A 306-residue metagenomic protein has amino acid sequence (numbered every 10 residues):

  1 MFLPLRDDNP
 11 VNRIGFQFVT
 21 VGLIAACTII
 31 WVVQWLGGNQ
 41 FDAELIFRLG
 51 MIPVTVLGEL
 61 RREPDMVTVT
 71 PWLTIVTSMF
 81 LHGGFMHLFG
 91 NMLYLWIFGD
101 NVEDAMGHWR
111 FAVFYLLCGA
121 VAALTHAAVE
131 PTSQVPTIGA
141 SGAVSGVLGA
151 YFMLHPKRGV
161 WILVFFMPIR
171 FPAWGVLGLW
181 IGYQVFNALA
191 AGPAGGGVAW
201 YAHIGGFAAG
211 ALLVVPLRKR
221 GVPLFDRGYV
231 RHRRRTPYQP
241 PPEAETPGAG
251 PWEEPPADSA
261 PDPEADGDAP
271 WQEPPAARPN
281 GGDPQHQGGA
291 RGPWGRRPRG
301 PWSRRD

Functional and structural regions predicted by a protein language model:
M1-H286, R291-R305: A detector for small-residue-rich transmembrane helices and their helix-helix packing motifs
